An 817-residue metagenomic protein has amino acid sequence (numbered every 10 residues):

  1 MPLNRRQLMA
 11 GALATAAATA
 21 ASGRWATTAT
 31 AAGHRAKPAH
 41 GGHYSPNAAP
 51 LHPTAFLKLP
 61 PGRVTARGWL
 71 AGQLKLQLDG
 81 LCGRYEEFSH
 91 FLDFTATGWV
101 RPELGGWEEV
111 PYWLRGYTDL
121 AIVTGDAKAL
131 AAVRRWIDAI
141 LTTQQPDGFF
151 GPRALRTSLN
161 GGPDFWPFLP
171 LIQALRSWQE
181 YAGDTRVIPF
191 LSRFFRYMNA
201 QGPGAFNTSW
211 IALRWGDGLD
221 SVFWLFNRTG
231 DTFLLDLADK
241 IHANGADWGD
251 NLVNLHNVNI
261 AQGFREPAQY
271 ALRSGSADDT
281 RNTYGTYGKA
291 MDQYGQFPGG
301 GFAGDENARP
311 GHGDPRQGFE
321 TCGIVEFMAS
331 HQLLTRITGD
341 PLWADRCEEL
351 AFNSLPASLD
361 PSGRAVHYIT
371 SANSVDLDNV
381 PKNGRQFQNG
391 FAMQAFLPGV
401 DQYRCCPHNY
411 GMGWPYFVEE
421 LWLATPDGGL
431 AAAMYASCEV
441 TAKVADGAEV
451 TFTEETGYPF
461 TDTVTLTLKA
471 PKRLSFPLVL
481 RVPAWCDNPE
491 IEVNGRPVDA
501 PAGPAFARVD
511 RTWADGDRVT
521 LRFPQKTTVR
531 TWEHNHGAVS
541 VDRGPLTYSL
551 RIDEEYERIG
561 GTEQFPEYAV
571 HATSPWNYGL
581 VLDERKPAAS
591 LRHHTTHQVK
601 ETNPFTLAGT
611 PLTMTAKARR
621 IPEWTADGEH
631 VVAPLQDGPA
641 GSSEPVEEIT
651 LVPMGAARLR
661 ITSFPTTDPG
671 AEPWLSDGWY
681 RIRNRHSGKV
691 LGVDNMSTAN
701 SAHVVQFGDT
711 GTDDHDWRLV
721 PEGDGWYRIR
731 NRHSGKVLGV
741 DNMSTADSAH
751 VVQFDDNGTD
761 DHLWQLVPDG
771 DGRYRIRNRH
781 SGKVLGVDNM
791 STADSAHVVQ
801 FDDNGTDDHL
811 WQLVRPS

Functional and structural regions predicted by a protein language model:
M1-T15: N-terminal secretory signal peptides and thylakoid transit peptides that target proteins across membranes
A20-H34: C-terminal region of N-terminal signal peptides and the immediate post-cleavage residues of exported proteins
K37-A127, L159-A182, G216-F233, L237 (+3 more regions): Aromatic (Trp/Tyr) and acidic
A127-D164, Y294-F302: Helix-terminus loop motifs that line ligand-binding clefts
P170-R214, S221-W224: A conserved hydrophobic secondary-structure block that centers on an alpha-helix together with its immediately flanking
T283, D345-N353, S358-T467, A502 (+2 more regions): C-terminal beta-rich recognition modules with glycine/proline-rich loops and embedded aromatic residues
E492-R496, G544: Short strand-turn-strand beta-turns centered on an Asx-Gly dipeptide
E672-S817: Lectin-like carbohydrate-binding module/patch detector with strong preference for beta-trefoil
